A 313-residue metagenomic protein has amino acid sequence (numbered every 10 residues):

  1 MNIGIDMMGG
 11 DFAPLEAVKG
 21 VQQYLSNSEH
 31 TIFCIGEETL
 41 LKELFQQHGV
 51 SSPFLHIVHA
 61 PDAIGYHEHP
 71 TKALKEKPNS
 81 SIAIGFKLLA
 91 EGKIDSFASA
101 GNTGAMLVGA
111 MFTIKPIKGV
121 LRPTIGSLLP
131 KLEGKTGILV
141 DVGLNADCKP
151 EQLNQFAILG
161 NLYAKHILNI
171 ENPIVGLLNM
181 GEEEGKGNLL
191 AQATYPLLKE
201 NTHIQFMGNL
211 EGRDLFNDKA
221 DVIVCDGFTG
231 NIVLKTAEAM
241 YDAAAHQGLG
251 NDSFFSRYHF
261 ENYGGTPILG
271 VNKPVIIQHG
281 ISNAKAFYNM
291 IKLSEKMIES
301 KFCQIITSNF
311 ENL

Functional and structural regions predicted by a protein language model:
M1-K42: N-terminal phosphate-binding or glycine-rich loops at protein starts, especially the Walker A/P-loop of NTPases
A13-V18, N79-L89, S96-A110, L121-I125 (+6 more regions): Short glycine/serine/threonine-rich phosphate/pyrophosphate-binding segments that cradle anionic phosphate groups
L15, F33, T39, A146-G208 (+2 more regions): Glycine-rich phosphate/diphosphate-binding loop of Rossmann-like nucleotide-binding domains
L25-E29, Q46-F54, L168, L198-I204: Short helix-capping segments at alpha-helix termini
V50-I94: Phosphate/nucleotide-donor binding subsite
L88-L107, E182, K186, A191-F255: Glycine-rich phosphate-binding loop
M111-K135, L139, L215-L313: Glycine-rich phosphate/nucleotide-binding loop
